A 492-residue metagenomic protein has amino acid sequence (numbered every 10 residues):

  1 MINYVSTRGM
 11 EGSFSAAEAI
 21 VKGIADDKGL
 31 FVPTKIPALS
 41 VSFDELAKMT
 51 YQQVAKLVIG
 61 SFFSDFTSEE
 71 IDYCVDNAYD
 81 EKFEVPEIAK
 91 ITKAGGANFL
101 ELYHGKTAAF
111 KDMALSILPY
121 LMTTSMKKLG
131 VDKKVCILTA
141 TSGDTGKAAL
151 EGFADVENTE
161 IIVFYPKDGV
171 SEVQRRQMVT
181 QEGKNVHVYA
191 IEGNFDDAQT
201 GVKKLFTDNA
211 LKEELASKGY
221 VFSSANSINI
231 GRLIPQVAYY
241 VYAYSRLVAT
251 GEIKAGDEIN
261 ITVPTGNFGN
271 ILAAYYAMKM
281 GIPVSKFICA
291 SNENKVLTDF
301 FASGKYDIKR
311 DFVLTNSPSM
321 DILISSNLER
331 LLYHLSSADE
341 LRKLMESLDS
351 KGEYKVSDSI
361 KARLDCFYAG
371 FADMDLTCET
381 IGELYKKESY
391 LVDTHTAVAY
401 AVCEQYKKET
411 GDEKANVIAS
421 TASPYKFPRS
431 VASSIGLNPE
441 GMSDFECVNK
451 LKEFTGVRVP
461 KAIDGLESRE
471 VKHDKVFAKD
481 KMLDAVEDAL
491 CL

Functional and structural regions predicted by a protein language model:
M1-L492: PLP-dependent amino-acid enzyme catalytic core
